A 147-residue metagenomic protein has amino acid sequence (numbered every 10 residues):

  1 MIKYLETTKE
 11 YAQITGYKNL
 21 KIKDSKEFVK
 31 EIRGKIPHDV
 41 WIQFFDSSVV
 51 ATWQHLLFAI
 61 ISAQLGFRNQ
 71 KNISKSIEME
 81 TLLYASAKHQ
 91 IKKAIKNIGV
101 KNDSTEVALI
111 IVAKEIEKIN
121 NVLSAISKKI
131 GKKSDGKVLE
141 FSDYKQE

Functional and structural regions predicted by a protein language model:
M1-Y11, K18: Secreted/extracellular ectodomain signature
I2-L5, R33, I95-V100: A generic local secondary-structure boundary/capping motif
T7-E10, T81-L82, I98, K145: Long, histidine/aromatic-enriched segments associated with O2/redox biology
T8, K23, G99-D103: Short, low-complexity cationic-aromatic patches
Q13-S74: N-terminal interaction modules that seed assembly of large macromolecular complexes
T52, L56-V112: Ordered, amphipathic secondary-structure segments that act as subunit-interaction surfaces in large macromolecular
I98-E147: Glycine-rich, aromatic-bearing surface loops/beta-hairpins
